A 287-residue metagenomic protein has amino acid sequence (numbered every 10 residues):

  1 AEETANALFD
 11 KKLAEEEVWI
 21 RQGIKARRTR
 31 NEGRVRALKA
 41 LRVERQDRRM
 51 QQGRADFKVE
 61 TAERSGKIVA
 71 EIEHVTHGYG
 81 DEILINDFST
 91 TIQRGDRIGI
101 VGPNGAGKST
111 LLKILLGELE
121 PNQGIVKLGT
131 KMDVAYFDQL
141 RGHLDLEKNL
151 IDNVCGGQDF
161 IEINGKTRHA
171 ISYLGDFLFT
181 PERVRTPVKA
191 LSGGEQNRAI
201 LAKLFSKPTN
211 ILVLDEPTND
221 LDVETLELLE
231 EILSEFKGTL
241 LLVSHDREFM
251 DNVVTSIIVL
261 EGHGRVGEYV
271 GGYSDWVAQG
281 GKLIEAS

Functional and structural regions predicted by a protein language model:
A1-T4, F57-S287: ABC ATP-binding cassette signature C-motif
E2-D87, S287: Flexible nucleotide-interacting loop at or near the entrance of a catalytic core
